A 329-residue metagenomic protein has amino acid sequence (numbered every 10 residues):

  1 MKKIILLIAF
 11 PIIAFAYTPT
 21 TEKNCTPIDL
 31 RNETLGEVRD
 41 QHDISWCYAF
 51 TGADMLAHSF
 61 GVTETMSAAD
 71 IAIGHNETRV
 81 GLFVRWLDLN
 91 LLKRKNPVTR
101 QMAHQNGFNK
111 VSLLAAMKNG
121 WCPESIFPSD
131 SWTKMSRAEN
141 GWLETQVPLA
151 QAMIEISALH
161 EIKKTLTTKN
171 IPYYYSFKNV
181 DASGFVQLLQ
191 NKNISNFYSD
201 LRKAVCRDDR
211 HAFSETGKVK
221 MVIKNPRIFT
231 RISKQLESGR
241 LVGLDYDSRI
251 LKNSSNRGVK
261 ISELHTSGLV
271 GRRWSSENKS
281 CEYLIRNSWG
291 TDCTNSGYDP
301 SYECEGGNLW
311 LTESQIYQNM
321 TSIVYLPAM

Functional and structural regions predicted by a protein language model:
K3-I13: Sec-dependent N-terminal signal peptides
A14-T34: Non-catalytic, low-structured ubiquitin/UBL-interacting segments
T18-T21, G36, H160-M329: Active-site signature of cysteine proteases
I28-R39, L89-V98, C206-G217: Acidic/histidine-rich, surface-exposed loop or edge segments in extracytoplasmic proteins
T34-T63, A68-R79: Cross-family signature of deubiquitinases and ubiquitin-like deconjugating cysteine proteases
Q41-A57, Q101-L114, H265: Active-site nucleophilic cysteine motif
W46-A49, D70-I73, G81-L82, S112-L114 (+4 more regions): Structural recognition of the beta-strand scaffold that forms the well-ordered cores of secreted hydrolase catalytic
T65-N179: Papain-like cysteine protease catalytic cores
